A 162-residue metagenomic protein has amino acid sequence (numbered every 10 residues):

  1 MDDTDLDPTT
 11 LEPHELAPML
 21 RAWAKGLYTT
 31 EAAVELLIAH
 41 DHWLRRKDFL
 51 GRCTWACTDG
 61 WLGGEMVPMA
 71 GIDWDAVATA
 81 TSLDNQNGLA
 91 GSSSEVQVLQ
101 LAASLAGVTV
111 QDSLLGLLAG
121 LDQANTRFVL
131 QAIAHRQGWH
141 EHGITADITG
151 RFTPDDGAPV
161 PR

Functional and structural regions predicted by a protein language model:
M1-G91, Q100, G107-R162: Extended, charge-biased low-complexity segments that typically form long amphipathic alpha-helices/coiled-coils
